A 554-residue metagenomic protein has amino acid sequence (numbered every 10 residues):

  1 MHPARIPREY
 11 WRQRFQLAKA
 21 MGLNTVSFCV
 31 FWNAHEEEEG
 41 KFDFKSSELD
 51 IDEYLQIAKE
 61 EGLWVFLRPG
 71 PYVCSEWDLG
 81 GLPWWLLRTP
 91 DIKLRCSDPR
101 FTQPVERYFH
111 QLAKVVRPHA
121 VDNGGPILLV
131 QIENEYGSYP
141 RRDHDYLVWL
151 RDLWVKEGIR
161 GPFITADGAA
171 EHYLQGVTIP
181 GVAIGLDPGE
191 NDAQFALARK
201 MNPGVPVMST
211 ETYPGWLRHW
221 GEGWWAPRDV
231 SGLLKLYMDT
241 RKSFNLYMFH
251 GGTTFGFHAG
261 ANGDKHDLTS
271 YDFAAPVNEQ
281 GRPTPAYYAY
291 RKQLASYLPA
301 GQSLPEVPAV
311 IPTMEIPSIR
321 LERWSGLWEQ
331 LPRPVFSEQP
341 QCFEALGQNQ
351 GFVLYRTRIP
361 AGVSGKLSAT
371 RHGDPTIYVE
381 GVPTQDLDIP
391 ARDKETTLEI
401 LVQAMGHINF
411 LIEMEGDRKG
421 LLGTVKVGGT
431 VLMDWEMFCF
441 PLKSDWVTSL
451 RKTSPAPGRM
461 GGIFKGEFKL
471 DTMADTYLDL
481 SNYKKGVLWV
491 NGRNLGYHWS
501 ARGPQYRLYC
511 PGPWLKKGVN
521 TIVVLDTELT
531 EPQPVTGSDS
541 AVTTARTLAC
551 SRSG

Functional and structural regions predicted by a protein language model:
M1-R8, W32-L49, L87-R107, Q131-R142 (+4 more regions): The substrate-binding groove and active-site-proximal loops of carbohydrate-active enzymes, especially glycoside
Y10-D78, R151-K156: Aromatic-lined substrate-binding rim segments of carbohydrate-active enzymes
G40-S46, E60, P71-R95, L147 (+2 more regions): Aromatic- and acidic-residue-enriched segments that line the glycan-binding/catalytic groove of carbohydrate-active
S47-L67, P90-I127: An active-site-proximal structural segment forming one wall of the substrate-binding cleft that immediately precedes
L63, K156-E157, D187-N278, R282-P285 (+2 more regions): Catalytic-core region of carbohydrate-active enzymes that cleave or remodel glycosidic bonds
R100-I179: Active-site neighborhood of glycoside hydrolase catalytic domains
A274, N278-A286, Q341-A345, G373-E395 (+3 more regions): A cross-kingdom feature marking solvent-exposed beta-strand/loop segments within repeated, beta-rich binding/scaffold
S364-Y378, L398, F468-N491, H498-W499 (+1 more regions): Aromatic-lined ligand-binding clefts that engage carbohydrates, nucleic acids, or primary amines
